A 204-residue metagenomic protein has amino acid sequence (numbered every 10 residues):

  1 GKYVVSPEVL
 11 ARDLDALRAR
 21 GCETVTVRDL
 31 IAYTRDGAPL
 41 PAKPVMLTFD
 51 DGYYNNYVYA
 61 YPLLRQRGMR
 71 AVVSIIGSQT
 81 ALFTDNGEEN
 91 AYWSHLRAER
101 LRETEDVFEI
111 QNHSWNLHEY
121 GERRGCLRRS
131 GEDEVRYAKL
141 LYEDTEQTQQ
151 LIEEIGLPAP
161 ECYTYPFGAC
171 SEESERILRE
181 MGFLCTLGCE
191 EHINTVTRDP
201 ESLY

Functional and structural regions predicted by a protein language model:
G1, K43-V45, Y59, R65-S171 (+1 more regions): Metal-dependent polysaccharide deacetylase catalytic core of the NodB/CE4 family, i.e., the active-site-bearing domain
G1-V45: N-terminal pre-catalytic segment of deacetylase/amide-hydrolase enzymes
V4-R18, G52-Y54, A91-E99: Aromatic- and glycine-enriched glycan-recognition loops and surfaces that form the carbohydrate-binding subsites
V9-R12, A16-A19, D29, N55 (+4 more regions): Extracytoplasmic/secreted proteins, especially bacterial periplasmic and envelope-associated proteins
D29-L30, A42, M46-Y53, R67-M69: Substrate-binding cleft of extracellular glycoside hydrolase catalytic domains
F49, F183-I193: Acidic, His- and aromatic-enriched active-site or binding-groove loops in soluble protein domains that engage sugars
C170-E173, I177, E190-Y204: A cross-kingdom marker for long, charged
